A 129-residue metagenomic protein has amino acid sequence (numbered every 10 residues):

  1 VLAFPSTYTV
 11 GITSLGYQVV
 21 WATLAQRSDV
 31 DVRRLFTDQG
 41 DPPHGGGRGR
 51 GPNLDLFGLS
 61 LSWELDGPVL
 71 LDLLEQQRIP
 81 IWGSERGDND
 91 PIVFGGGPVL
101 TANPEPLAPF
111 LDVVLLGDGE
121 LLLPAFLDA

Functional and structural regions predicted by a protein language model:
V1, R33, I92-F94: A structural signal for isolated positions on well-ordered beta-strands in alpha/beta enzyme cores
V1-Y8: Nucleotide-activated donor-dependent transferases that construct or modify glycoconjugates
Y8-Y17: Glycine- and acidic-residue-enriched helix-capping/strand-helix junction motifs
V19-D31: Short helix-loop-beta junction
S28-G40: A short beta-strand-loop structural module common to alpha/beta enzyme folds
T37-A129: Glycine-rich beta-alpha loop elements in corrinoid/cobalamin-binding modules across cobalamin-dependent enzymes
